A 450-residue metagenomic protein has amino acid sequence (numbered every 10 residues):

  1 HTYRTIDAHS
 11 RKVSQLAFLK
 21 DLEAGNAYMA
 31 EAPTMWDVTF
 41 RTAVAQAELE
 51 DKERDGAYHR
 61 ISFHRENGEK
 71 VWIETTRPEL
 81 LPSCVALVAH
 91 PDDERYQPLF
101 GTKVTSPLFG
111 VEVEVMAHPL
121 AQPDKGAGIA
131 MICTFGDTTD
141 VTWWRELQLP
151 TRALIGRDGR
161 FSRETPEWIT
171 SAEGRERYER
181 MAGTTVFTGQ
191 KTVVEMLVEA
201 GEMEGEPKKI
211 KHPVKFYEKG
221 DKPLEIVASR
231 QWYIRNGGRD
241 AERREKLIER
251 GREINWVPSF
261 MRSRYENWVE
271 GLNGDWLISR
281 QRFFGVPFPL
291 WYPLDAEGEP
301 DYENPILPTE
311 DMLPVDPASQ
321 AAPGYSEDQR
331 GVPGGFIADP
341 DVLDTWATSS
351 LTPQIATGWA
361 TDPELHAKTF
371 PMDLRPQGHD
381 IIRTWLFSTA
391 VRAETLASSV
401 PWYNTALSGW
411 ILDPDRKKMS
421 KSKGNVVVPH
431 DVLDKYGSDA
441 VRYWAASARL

Functional and structural regions predicted by a protein language model:
H1, A24-P33, A200-I210, V400-P401: Short secondary-structure capping/junction motifs at helix and strand boundaries
T2-E164, W168, T185, L247-I278 (+3 more regions): NTP-handling and nucleic-acid-processing catalytic cores
T5-S10, K215-G220, H379-D380, G409-D413: Short, conserved secondary-structure transition motifs
G25, W144, D221, S408-G409: Residue-level signal for inorganic ion chemistry
D37-T39, E48-S62, G128-G136, A153 (+6 more regions): Conserved active-site neighborhood of enzyme catalytic/cofactor-binding cores
W168-F187: Acidic, Ser/Thr-rich peripheral helices and adjacent loops at domain boundaries
T184-K211: Phosphate/diphosphate-binding loops
H212-N255: Glycine-rich loop/linker segments at domain edges
